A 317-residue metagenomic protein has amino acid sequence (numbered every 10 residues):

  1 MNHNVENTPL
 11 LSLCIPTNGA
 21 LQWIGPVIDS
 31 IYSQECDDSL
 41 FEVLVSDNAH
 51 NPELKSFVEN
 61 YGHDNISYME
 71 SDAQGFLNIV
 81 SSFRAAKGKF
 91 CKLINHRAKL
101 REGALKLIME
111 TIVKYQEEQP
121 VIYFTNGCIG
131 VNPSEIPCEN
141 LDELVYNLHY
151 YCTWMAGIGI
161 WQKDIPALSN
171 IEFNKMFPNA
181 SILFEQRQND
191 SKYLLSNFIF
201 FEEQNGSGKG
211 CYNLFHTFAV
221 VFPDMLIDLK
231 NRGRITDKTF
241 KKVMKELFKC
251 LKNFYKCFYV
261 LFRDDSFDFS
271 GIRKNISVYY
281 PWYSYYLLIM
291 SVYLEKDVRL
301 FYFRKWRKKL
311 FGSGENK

Functional and structural regions predicted by a protein language model:
P9-S12, E42: Cell-envelope/extracellular polymer assembly enzymes that use nucleotide-activated donors
G19-Q34: Short, well-formed alpha-helical segments that are part of the catalytic scaffolds of diverse glycosyltransferases
L44-S56: A conserved acidic beta->alpha catalytic loop
E70-A86: Glycine-rich, basic loop-to-helix element that forms the pyrophosphate-binding segment of sugar-nucleotide handling
C91: Short aromatic/hydrophobic "clamp" motif used to bind/position activated sugar donors
K99-I136: Conserved donor NDP-sugar-binding/catalytic core segment of glycosyltransferases
C138-T217: Conserved nucleotide-sugar donor-binding catalytic segment
C211-K238, F254-Y280: Catalytic core of nucleotide-sugar-dependent glycosyltransferases
